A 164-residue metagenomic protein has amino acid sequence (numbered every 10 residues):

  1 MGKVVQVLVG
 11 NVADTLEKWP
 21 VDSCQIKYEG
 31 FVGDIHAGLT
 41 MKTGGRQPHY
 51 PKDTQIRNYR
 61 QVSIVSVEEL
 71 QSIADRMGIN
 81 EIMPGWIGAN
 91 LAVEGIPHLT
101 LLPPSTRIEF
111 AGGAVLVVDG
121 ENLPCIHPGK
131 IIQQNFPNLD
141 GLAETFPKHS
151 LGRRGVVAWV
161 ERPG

Functional and structural regions predicted by a protein language model:
M1-P104, F110-A111, G120: Electropositive, beta-rich accessory/interaction domains or terminal extensions that provide binding surfaces
I96-P97, L101-E161: Glycine-rich active-site loops that engage anionic ligands at enzyme catalytic sites
G164: Extracellular carbohydrate recognition
